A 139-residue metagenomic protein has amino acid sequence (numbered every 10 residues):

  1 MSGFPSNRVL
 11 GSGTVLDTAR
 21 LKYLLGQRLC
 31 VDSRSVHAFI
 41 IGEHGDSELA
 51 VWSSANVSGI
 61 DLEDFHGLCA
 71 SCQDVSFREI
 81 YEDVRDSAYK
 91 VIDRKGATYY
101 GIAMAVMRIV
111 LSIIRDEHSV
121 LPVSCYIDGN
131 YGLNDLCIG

Functional and structural regions predicted by a protein language model:
M1-K22: Rossmann-like NAD(P)(H) cofactor-binding subdomain of soluble oxidoreductases
G26-G139: Long, compositionally biased stretches enriched for glycine and/or charged residues
